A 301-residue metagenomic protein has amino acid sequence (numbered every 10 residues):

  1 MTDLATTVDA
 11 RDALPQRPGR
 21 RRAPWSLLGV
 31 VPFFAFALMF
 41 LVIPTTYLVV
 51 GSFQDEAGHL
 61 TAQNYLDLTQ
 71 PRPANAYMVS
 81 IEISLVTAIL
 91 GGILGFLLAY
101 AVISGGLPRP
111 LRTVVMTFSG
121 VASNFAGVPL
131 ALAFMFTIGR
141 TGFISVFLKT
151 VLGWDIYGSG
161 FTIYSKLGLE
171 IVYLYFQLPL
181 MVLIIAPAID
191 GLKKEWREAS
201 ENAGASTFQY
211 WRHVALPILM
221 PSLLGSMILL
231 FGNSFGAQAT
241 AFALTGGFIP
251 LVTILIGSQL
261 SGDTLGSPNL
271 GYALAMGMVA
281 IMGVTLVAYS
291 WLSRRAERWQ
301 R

Functional and structural regions predicted by a protein language model:
T2-D12, V102, A186-R197, P268-R301: C-terminal transmembrane helix and the adjacent membrane-cytosol boundary/short C-terminal tail of inner/organellar
Q16-G19, A62, A131-L174, L244-F248: Membrane-interfacial helix termini and adjacent extracytoplasmic/periplasmic loops of multi-pass transporters
G19, L27, V50-I89, G105-P108 (+1 more regions): Periplasmic/extracellular loop-to-transmembrane helix junction in inner-membrane transport proteins
R20-R22, Y65-R72, F242-W291: Interhelical loop and adjacent transmembrane-helix boundary motif in polytopic membrane transport permeases
P32-F40, M181-A186, K193-K194, A205-A237 (+1 more regions): Transmembrane alpha-helices
A35-N75, G142, T245-G247, R301: Short membrane-interfacial helix/loop motifs at transmembrane-helix boundaries
P44-L48, M181-V182, S222-G257: Non-cytoplasmic
T87-S119, F136, W291-R294: Transmembrane-helix boundary motif in ABC transporter permease subunits
